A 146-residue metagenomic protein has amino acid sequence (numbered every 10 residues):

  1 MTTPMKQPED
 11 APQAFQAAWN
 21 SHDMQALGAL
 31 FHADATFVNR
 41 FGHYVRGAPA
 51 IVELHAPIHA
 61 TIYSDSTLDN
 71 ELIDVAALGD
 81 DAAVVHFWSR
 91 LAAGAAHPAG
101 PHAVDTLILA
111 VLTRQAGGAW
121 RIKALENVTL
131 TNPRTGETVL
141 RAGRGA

Functional and structural regions predicted by a protein language model:
M1-A33, L140-A146: Short, low-complexity N-terminal intrinsically disordered segments enriched in polar/charged residues
M24-D81, W88: A solvent-exposed, acidic/Ser-Thr-rich amphipathic alpha-helical stretch
L68-N70, H86, H102-L109: Short, surface-exposed coil-to-beta transition loops
I73-L78, N127-L130, A142: Glycine-rich beta-strand-turn "strand-cap" elements at beta-sheet edges
H86-F87, A124: Residue-level recognition of conserved beta-strand positions in structured domain cores
F87-G94: Generic short beta-strand segments
H97-A99: Outer-membrane beta-barrel domain signature
D105-V139: Short beta-strand edge/turn micro-motifs at domain boundaries
